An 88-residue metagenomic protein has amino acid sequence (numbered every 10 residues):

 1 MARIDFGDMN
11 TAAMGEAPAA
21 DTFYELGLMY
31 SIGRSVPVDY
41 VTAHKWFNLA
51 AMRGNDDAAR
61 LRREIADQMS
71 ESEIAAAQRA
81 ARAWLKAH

Functional and structural regions predicted by a protein language model:
A2-M9, A13-G15, A20, R63-H88: Terminal, low-structured helical/coil segments at or just beyond the last alpha-helical repeat
I4, Y30, T42-H44: Cell-wall polysaccharide-cleaving catalytic domain and substrate-binding groove, primarily in peptidoglycan/chitin
G15-F23, I32-R34, D39, F47 (+1 more regions): Short helix-capping/linker turns of helical repeat alpha-solenoids
T22-I32, R63-A66: Hydrophobic face of amphipathic alpha-helices that form TPR/SEL1-like repeat modules and related alpha-solenoid
Y24, H44-K45, R60, R79: TPR/TPR-like alpha-solenoid signature
